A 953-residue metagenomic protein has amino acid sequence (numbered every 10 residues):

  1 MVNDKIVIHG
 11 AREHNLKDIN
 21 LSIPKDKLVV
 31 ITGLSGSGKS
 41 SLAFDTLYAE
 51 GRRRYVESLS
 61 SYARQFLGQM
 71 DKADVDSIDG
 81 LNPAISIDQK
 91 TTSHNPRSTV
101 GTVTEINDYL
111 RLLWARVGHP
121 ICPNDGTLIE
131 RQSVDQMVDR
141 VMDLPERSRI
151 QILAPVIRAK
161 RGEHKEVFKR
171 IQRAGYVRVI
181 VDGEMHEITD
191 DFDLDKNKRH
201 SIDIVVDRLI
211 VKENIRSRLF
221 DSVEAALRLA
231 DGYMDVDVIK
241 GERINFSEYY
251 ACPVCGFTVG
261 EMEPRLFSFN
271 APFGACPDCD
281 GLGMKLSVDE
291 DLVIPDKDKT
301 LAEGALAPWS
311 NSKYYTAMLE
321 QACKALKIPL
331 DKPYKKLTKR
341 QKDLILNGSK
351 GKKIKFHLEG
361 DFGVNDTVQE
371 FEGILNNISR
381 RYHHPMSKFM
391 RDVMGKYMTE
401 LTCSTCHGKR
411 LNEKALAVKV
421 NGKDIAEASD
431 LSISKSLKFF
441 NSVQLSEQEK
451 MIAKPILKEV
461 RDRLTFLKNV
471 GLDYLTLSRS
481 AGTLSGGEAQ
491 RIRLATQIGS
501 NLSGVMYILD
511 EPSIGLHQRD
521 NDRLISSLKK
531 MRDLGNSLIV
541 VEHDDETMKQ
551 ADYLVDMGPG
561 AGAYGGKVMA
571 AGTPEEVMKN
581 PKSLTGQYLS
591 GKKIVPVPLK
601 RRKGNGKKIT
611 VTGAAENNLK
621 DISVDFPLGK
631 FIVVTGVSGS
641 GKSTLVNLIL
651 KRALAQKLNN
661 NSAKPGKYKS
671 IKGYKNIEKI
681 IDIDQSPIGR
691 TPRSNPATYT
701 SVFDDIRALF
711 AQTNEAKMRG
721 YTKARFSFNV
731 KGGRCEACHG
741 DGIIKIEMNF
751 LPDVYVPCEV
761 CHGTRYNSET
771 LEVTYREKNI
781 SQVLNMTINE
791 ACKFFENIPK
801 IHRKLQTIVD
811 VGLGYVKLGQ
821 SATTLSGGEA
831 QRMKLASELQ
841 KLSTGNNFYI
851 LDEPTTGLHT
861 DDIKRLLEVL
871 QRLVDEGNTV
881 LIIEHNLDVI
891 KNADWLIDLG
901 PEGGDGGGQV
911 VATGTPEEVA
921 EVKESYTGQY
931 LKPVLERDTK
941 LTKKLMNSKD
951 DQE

Functional and structural regions predicted by a protein language model:
M1-E953: Conserved phosphate-binding elements of NTP-dependent enzyme cores
